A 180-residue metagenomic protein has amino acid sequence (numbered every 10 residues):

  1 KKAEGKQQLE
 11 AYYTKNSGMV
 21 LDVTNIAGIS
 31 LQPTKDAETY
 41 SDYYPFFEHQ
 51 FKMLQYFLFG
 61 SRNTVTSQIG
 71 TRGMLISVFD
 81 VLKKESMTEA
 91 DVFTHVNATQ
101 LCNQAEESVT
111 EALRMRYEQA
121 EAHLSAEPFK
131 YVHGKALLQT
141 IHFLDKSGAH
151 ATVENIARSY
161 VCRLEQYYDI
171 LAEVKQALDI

Functional and structural regions predicted by a protein language model:
K1-Q7: P-loop NTPase signaling cores
Q8-K135, L144-V153, C162-E173: C-terminal helical "lid" subdomain and adjoining coupling/linker elements of P-loop NTPases
I156-A157: A cross-family structural signal marking well-folded subdomains
L178-I180: A short, conserved structural fragment
